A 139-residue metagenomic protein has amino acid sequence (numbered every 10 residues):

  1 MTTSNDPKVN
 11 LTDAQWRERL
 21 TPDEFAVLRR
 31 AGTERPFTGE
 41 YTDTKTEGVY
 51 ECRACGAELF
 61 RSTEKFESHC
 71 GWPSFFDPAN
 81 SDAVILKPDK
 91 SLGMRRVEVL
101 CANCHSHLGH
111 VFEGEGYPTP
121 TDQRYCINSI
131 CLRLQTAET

Functional and structural regions predicted by a protein language model:
M1-T2, D6: Accessory (non-J-domain) regions of J-domain/Hsp40 co-chaperones
P7-T139: A short Gly-Trp-Pro
